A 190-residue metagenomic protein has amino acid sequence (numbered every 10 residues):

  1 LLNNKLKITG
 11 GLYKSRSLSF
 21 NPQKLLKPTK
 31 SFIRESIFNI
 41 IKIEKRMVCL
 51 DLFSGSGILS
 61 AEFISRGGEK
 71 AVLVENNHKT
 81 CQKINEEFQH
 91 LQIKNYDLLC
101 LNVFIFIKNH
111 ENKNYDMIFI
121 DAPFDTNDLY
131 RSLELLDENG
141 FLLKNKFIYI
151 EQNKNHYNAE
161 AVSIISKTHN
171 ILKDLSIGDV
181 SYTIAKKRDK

Functional and structural regions predicted by a protein language model:
L1-K190: Class I S-adenosyl-L-methionine-dependent methyltransferase catalytic core
